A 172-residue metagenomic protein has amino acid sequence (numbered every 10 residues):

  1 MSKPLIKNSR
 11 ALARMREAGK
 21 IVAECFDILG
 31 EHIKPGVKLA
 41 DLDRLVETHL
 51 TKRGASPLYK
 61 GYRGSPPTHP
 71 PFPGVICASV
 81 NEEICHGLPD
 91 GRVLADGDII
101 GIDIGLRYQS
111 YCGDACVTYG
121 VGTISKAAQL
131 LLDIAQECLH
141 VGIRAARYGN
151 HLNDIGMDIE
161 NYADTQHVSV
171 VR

Functional and structural regions predicted by a protein language model:
M1-R172: Active-site neighborhoods and metal-handling regions in enzymes and metal-associated proteins
